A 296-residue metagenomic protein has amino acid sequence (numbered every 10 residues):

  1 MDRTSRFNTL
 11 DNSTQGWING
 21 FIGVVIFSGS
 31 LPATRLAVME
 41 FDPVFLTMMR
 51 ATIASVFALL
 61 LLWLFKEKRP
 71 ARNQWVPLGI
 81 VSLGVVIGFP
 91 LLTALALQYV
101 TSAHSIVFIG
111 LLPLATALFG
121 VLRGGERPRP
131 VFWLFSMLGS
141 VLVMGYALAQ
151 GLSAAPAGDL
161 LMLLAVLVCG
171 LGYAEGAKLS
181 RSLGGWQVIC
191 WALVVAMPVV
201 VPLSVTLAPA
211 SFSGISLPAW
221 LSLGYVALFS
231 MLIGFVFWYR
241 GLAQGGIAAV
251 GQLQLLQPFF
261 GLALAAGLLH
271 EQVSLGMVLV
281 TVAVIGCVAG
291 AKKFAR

Functional and structural regions predicted by a protein language model:
D2-M48, L91, G151-K178, V199: Glycine-/small-residue-enriched transmembrane alpha-helix faces in small-molecule transporters and effluxers
D2-T9, M49-A51, A219-L221, L255-R296: C-terminal-most transmembrane helix of multi-pass membrane proteins
V25-I26, S30-L31, L59-I109, G145 (+1 more regions): Specific transmembrane alpha-helical segments of multi-pass solute transporters/efflux pumps, especially DMT/EamA
V25-S55, T101, L171-V195, P209 (+2 more regions): Juxtamembrane helix-loop-helix junctions in multi-pass membrane proteins
G29, A33-L36, E40, A54-A71 (+5 more regions): Membrane-interface helix-cap regions at the ends of transmembrane helices in multi-pass membrane proteins
M48-M49, P90, H104-L111, E175-P198 (+1 more regions): Helix-helix packing/entry segments at the starts of transmembrane helices
A58, L111, F119, P128-Q150 (+4 more regions): Hydrophobic transmembrane alpha-helices of multi-pass small-molecule transport proteins
A58, T116-L118, L122, S136 (+3 more regions): Transmembrane alpha-helical segments that form core, pore/gating elements of small-molecule transporters/exporters
